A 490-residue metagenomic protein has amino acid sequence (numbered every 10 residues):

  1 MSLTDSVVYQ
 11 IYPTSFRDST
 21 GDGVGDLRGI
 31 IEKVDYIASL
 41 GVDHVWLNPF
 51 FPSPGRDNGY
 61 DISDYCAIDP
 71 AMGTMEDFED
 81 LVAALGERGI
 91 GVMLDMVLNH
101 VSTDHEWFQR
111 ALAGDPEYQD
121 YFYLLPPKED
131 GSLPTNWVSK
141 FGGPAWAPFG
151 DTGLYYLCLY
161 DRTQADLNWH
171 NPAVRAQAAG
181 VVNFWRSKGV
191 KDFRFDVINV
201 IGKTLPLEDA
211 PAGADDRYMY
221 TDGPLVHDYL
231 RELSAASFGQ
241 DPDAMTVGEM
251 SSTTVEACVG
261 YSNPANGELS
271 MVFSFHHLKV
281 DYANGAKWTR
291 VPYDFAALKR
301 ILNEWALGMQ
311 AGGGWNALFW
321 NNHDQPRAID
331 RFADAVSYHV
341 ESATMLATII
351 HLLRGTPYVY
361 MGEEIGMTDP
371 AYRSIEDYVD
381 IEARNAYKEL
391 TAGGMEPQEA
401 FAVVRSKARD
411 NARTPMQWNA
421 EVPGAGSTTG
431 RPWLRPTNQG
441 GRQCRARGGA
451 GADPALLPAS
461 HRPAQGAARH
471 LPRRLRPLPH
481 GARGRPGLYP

Functional and structural regions predicted by a protein language model:
M1-P490: Active-site and adjacent substrate-binding regions of carbohydrate-active enzymes
